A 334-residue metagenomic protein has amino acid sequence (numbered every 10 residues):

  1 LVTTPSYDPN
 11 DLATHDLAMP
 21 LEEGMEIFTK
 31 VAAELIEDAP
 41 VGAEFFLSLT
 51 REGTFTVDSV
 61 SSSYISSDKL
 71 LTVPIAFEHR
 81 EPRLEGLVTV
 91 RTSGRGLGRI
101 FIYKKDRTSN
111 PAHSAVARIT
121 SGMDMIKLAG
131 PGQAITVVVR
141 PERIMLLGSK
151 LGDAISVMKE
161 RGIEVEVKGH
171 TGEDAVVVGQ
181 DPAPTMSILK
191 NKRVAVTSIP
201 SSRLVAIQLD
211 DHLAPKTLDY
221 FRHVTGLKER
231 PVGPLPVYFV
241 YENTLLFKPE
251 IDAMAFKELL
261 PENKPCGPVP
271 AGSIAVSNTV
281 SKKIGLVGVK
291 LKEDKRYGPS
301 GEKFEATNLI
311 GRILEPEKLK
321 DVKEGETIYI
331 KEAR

Functional and structural regions predicted by a protein language model:
L1-R334: Cyclophilin-like peptidyl-prolyl cis-trans isomerases
